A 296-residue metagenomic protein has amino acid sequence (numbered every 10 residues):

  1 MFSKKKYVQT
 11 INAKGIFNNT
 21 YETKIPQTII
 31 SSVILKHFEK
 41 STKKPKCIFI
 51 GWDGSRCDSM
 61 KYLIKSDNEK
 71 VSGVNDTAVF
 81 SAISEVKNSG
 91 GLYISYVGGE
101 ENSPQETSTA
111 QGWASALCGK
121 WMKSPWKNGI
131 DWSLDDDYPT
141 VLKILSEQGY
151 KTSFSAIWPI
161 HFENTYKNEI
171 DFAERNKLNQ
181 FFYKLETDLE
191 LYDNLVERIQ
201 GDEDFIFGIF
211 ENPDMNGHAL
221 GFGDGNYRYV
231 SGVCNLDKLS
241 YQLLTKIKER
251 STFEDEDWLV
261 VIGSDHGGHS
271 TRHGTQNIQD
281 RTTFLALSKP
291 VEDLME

Functional and structural regions predicted by a protein language model:
F2-E296: Feature captures the catalytic ectodomains and active-site-proximal regions of enzymes that hydrolyze or transfer
